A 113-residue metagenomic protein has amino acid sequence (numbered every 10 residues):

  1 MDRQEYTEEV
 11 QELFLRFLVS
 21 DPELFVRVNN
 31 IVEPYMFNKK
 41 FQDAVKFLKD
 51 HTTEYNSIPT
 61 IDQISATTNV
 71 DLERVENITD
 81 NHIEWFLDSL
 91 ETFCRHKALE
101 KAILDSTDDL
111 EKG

Functional and structural regions predicted by a protein language model:
M1-C94: Noncatalytic partner-interaction/assembly domains of nucleic-acid and motor enzyme complexes, especially the accessory
I83-L87, H96-G113: Amphipathic alpha-helical oligomerization/scaffolding segments
